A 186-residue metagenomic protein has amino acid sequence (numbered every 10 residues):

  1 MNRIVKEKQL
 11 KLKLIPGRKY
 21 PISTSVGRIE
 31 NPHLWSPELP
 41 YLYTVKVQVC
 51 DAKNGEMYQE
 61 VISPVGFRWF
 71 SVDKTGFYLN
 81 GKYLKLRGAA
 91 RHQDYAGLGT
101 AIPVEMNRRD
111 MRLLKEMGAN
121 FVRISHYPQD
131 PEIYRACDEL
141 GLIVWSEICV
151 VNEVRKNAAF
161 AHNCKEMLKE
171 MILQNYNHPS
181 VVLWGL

Functional and structural regions predicted by a protein language model:
M1-A136, L140-V144, M167, V182-L183: Secreted/periplasmic carbohydrate-active enzymes, especially glycoside hydrolases
R87, S146-K169, G185: Active-site-adjacent "subsite" loops/lids of carbohydrate-active enzymes
Y95-L98, V150, E170-L173: Conserved helix-loop functional segments at active or binding sites
Y134, F160, I172-N175: Mature extracellular/periplasmic domains of secretome proteins
E170-L186: Active-site groove signature of glycoside hydrolases
